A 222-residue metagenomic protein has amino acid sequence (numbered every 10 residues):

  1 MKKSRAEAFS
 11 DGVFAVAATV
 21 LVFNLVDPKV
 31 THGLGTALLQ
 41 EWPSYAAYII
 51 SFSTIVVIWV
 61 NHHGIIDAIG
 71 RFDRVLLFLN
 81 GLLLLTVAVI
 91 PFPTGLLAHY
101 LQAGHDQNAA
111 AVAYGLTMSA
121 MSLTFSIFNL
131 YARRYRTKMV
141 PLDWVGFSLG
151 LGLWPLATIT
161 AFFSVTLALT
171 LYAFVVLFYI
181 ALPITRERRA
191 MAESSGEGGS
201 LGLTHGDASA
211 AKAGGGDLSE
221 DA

Functional and structural regions predicted by a protein language model:
M1-A222: Multi-pass alpha-helical transmembrane bundle typical of ion/small-solute transporters and intramembrane aspartyl
